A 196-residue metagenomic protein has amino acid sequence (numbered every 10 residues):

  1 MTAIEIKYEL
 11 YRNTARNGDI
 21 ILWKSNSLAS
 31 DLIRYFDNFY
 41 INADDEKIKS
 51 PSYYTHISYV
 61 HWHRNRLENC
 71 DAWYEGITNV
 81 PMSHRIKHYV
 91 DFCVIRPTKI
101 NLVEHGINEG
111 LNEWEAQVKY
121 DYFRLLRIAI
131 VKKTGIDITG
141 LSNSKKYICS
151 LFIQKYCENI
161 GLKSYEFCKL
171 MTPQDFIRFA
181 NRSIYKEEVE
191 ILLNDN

Functional and structural regions predicted by a protein language model:
M1-I6: Short, structured beta-strand/loop micro-motifs enriched in basic residues and often containing a Trp
I20-T98, D137: Glycine-rich catalytic cores of cysteine/serine-nucleophile enzymes that process amide/ester linkages in cell-envelope
P51, I100-E104, K146, S150: Solvent-exposed, acidic/flexible segments
N101-T134: A structural motif
V131-N196: Activation targets extended, charge/polar-rich intrinsically disordered C-terminal tails
